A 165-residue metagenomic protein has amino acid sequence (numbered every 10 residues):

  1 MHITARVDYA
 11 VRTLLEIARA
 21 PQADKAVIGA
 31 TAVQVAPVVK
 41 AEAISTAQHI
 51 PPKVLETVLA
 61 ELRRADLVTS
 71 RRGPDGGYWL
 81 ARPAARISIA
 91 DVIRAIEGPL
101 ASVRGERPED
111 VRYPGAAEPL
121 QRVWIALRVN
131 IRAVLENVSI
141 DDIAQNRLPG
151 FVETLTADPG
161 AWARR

Functional and structural regions predicted by a protein language model:
A5-P51, Y78: N-terminal helix-turn-helix DNA-binding core of bacterial DNA-binding proteins
T46, R63-R64: Alpha-helical residues within the helix-turn-helix
R64-L67, A95: Residue cluster at the C-terminal edge of the helix-turn-helix DNA-binding motif
D66-L80: Beta-hairpin "wing" of winged helix-turn-helix
A84-E109, Q121-N130: Conserved segment of winged-helix/HTH DNA-binding domains
E109-R165: C-terminal regulatory/oligomerization modules of transcriptional regulators
